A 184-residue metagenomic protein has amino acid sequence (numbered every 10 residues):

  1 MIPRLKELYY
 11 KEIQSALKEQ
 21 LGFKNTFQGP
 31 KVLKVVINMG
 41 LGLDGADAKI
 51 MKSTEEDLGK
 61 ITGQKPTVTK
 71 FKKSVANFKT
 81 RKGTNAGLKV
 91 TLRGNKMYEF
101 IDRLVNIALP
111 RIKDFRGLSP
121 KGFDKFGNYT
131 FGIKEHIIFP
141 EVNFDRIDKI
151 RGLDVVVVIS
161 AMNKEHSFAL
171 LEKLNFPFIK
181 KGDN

Functional and structural regions predicted by a protein language model:
M1-N184: Ribosome-associated RNA-binding proteins
